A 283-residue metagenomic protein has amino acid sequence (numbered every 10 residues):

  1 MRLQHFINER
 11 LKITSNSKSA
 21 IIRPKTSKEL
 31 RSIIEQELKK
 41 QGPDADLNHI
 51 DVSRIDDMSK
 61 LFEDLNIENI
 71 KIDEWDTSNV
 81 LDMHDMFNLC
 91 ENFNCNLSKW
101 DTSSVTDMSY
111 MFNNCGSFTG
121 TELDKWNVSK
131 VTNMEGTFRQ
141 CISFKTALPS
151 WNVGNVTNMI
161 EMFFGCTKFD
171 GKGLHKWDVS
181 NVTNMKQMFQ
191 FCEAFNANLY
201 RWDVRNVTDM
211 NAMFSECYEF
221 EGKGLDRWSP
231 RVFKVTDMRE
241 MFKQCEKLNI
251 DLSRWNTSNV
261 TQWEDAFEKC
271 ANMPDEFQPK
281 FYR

Functional and structural regions predicted by a protein language model:
R2-R283: Negatively charged
